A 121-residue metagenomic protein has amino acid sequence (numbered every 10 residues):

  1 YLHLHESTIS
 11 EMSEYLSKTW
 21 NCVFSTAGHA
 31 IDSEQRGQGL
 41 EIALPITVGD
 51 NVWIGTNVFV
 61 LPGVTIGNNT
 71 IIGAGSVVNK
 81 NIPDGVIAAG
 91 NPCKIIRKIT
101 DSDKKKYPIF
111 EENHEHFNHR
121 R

Functional and structural regions predicted by a protein language model:
Y1-T8: Glycine-rich phosphate-binding active-site loops on the catalytic face of alpha/beta enzymes
H5, S25, K80, I95-K98: A short beta-to-alpha transition loop/helix N-cap that caps and shapes the active-site region
T8-L16: Short, intrinsically disordered, charge-balanced linker/junction segments flanking boundaries in proteins
M12, G37-P62, N91-R121: C-terminal segments of enzyme domains that contribute to small-molecule binding surfaces
S17-W20, S25-T26, L44, G49-D50 (+7 more regions): Left-handed beta-helix
F24, G28-A30, K94, S102: Active-site/binding-pocket entry motifs
G28, Q35, I82, I99-T100: Short, flexible helix/strand-to-coil boundary loops that buttress conserved ligand/catalytic motifs in alpha/beta
A30-S33, T65: Conserved SAM-binding loop
